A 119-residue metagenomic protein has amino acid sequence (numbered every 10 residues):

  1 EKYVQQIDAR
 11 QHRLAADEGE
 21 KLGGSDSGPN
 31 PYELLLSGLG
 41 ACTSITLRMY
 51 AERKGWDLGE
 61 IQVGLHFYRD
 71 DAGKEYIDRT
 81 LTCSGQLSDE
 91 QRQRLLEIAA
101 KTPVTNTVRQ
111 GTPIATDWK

Functional and structural regions predicted by a protein language model:
E1-S37, I45-K119: Extended beta-strand/beta-hairpin segments
